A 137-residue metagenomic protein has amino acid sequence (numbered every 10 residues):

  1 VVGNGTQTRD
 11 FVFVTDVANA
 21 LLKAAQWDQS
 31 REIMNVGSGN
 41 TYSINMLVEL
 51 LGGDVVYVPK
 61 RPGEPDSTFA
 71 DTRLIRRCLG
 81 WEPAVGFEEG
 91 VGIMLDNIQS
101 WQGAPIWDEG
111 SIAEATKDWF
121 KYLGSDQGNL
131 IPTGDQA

Functional and structural regions predicted by a protein language model:
V2, T6, V14-T15, K23-N35 (+1 more regions): Glycine/proline-rich active-site loop of Rossmann-fold NAD(P)-dependent oxidoreductases
N4, I33-M34, Y42-V48, G53-T72 (+2 more regions): C-terminal "lid/loop" region of Rossmann-like NAD(P)-dependent oxidoreductases
T6-Q7, P83: Catalytic Tyr-x(3-8)-Lys segment
V14, M46, R61-P83, E89 (+3 more regions): Conserved C-terminal active-site "lid" loop/helix of NAD(P)H-dependent oxidoreductases that clamps the redox cofactor
L21-A25, V48-L51, T72, F87 (+1 more regions): Hydrophobic "lid"/C-terminal helical patch of Rossmann-like NAD(P)-dependent dehydrogenase/epimerase domains
A25-D28, V55, L79, I98-P105: A general structural signal marking secondary-structure boundaries and capping sites
F87-A137: Amphipathic terminal alpha-helices
